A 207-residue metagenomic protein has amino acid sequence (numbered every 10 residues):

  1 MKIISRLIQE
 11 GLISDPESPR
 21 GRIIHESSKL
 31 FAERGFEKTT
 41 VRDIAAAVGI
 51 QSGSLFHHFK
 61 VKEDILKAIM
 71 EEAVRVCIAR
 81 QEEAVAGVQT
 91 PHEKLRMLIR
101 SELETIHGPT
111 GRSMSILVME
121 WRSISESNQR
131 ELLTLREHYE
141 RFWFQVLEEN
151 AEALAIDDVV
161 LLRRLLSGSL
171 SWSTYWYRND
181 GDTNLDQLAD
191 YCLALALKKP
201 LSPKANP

Functional and structural regions predicted by a protein language model:
M1-L7, E104-G108, E140-E149, V160 (+2 more regions): C-terminal peripheral helix-coil segments that are non-catalytic and often amphipathic
M1-S18, H25, K29, V88 (+1 more regions): N-terminal intrinsically disordered/low-complexity leader segments
G11, R22, E26-D64, A68: Helix-turn-helix
R22, E93-M97, S101, I116 (+3 more regions): Amphipathic alpha-helical interaction segments
A68, E82-R112, L162: Hydrophobic alpha-helical connector segments
R75-I78, I116, E126-E152, V160-R164 (+1 more regions): Amphipathic alpha-helical packing segments from all-alpha helical-bundle domains
K94, H107-S127, F144, Y175: Amphipathic alpha-helical segments used for helix-helix packing
